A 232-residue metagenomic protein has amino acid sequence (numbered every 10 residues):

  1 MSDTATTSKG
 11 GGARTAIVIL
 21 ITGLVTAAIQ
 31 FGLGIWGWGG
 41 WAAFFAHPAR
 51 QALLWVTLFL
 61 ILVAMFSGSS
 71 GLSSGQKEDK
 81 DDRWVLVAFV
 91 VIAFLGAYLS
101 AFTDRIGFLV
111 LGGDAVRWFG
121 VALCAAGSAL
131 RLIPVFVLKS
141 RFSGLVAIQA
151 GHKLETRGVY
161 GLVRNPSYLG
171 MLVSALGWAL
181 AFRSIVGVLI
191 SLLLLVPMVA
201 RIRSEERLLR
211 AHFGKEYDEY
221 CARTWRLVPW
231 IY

Functional and structural regions predicted by a protein language model:
M1-Q149, W178-L208, H212-K215, E219-Y232: Membrane-anchoring alpha-helices and their flanking helix-loop junctions
L145-M171: Active-site-proximal inter-transmembrane loops
G170-W178: Hydrophobic, membrane-inserted alpha-helices
